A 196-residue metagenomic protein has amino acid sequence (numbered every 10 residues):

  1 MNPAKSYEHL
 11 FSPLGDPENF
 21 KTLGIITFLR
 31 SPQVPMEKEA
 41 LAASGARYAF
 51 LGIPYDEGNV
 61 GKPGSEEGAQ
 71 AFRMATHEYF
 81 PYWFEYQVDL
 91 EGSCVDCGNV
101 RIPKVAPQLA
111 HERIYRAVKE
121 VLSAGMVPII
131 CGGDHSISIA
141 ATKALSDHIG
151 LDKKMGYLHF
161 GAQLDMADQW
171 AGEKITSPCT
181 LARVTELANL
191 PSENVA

Functional and structural regions predicted by a protein language model:
N2-G52, D56-A196: Conserved alpha-helical scaffold segments that buttress catalytic/binding sites
